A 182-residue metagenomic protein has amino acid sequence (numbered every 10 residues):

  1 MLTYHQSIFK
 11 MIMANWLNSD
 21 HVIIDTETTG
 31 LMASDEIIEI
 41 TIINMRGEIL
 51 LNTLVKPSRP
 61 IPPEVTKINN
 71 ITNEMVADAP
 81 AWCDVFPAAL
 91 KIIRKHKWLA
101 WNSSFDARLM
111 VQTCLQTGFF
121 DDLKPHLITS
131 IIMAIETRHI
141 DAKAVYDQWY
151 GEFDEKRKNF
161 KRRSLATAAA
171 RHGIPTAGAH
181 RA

Functional and structural regions predicted by a protein language model:
L2-W16, T26: Long, highly charged low-complexity segments
I12-H21, A33-E39, I43-I71, L90-A182: Metal-dependent phosphoesterase core characteristic of DEDDh/y 3'-5' exonuclease domains
T26-S34: Short acidic, Gly/Ser-rich segments with clustered Asp/Glu that frequently serve as metal-coordination loops in enzyme
I68-P87: Metal-dependent phosphoesterase signature
